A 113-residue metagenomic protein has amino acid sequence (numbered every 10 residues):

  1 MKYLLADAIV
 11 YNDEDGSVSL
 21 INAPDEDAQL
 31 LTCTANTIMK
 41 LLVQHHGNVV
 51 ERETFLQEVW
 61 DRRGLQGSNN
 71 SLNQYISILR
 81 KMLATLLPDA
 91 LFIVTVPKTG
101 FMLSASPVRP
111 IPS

Functional and structural regions predicted by a protein language model:
M1-L31: Short boundary/linker motifs that mark transitions into or out of structured domains
Y3, G16-S17, D89-S113: A short linear beta-strand->loop->alpha-helix hinge motif most characteristic of winged-helix/helix-turn-helix
V10, V49, N73, T95: Short aromatic/basic micro-patch
D27-V59, L79: Short amphipathic alpha-helical recognition elements used for nucleic-acid or partner binding across transcription
L31-M39, L65-L86, T99: DNA-recognition element of transcription regulators
V50-T54, G67, P88-L91: Alpha-helix N-cap and coil->helix boundary residues
E58-Q66: Short helix-coil junctions and helix-kink-helix linkers
